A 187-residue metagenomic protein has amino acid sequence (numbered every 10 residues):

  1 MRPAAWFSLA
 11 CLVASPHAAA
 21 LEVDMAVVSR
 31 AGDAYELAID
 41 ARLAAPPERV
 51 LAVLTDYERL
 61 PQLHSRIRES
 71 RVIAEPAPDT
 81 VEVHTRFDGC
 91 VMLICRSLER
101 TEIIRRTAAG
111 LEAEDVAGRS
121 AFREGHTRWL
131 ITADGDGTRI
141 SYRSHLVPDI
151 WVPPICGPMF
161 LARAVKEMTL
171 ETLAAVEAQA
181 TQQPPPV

Functional and structural regions predicted by a protein language model:
A4-S15: Bacterial N-terminal signal peptides
H17-P78, E171, V187: Hydrophobic ligand-binding cavity/cleft-lining segments
E22-M25, E36-L37, I67-R71, R86 (+3 more regions): Short structured motifs
R30, A74, I104, W129-G135: Short, low-complexity Ser/Thr-rich regulatory SLiMs
Y35-I39, R49, R66-R68, D79-V81 (+4 more regions): Envelope-exposed proteins and targeting segments
R42, R71-S120, E171-V187: Glycine-rich portal/gate segments that line the openings of hydrophobic small-molecule binding cavities
V116-E167: Beta-strand/loop substructures that line and gate deep hydrophobic ligand-binding cavities in soluble
